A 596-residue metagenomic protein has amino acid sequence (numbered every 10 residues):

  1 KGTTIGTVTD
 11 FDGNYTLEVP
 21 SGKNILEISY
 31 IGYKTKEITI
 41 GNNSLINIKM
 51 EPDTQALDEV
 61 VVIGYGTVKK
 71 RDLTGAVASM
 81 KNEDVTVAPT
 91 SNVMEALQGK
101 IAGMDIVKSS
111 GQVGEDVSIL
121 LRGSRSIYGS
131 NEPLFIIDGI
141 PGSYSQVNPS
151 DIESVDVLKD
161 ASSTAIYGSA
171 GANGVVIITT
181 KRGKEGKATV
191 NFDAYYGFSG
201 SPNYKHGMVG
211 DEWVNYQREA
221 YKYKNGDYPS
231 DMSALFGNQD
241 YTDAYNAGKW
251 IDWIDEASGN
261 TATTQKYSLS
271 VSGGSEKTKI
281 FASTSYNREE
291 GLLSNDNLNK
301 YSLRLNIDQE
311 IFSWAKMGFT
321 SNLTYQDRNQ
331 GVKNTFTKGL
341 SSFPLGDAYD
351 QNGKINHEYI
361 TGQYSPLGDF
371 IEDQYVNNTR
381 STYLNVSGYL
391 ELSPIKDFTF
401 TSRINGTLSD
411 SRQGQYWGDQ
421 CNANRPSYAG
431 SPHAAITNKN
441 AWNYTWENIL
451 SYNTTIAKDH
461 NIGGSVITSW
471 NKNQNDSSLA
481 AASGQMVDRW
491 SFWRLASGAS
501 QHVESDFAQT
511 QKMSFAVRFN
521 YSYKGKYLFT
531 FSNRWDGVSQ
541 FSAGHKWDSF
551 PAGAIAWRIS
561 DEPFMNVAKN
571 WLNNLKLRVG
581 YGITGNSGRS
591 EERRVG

Functional and structural regions predicted by a protein language model:
K1-R304, Q309-F312, K316-G318, N322 (+1 more regions): Short, small/polar-rich motifs associated with maturation and membrane association, primarily at protein termini
Y15, I119, V176, L269 (+7 more regions): Membrane-embedded beta-strands of outer-membrane beta-barrel proteins, especially the hydrophobic/small aromatic
S110, K184-W250, G291-L298, S302-N385 (+3 more regions): Surface-exposed loop/interface segments of Gram-negative outer-membrane beta-barrel transport/assembly proteins
I152, L303-L305, S402, W446 (+5 more regions): Extended, hydrophobic alpha-helical segments in both membrane/secreted and soluble proteins
K181-G183, S272-E276, D308-E310, E391-S393 (+5 more regions): Structural signature of outer-membrane beta-barrel channels/translocons
Y286-E290, R534-S539: A short, flexible beta-alpha/helix-coil linker loop
A543-W547: Short glycine/threonine-rich loop-to-helix capping motif typified by GTGT followed within a few residues by an Asp-Pro
